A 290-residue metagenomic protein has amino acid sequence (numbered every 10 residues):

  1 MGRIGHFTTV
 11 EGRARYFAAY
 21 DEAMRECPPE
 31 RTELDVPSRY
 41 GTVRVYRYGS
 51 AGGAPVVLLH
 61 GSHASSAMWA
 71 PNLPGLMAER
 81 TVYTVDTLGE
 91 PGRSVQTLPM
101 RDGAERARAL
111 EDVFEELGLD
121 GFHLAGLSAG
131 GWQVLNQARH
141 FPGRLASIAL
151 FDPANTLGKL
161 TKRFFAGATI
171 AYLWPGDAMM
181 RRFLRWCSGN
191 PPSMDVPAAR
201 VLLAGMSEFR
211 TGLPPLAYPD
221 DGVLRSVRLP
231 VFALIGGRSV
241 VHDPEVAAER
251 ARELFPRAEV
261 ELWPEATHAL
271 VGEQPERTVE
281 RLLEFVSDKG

Functional and structural regions predicted by a protein language model:
M1-A54, E79-R80, L119-D120, S287-G290: Alpha/beta-hydrolase fold catalytic core
R44-G92: Conserved HGGG/HGGXW glycine-rich cap/lid loop of the alpha/beta-hydrolase fold
Y83-A125: Active-site loop/oxyanion-hole signature of alpha/beta-hydrolase fold enzymes
G126, G130, V134: Gly/Ala-rich beta-loop-alpha elbow adjacent to hydrolase catalytic centers
L135-R139, L145-P175: Flexible "cap/lid" loop of the alpha/beta hydrolase fold
K159-F164, L173-R228: Conserved alpha/beta-hydrolase catalytic His-Asp/Glu region
F232-A266: Conserved loop-alpha-helix segment in the C-terminal half of the alpha/beta-hydrolase fold that carries the catalytic
A258-G290: Catalytic active-site module of serine/aspartate enzymes centered on a nucleophile-bearing elbow/loop
